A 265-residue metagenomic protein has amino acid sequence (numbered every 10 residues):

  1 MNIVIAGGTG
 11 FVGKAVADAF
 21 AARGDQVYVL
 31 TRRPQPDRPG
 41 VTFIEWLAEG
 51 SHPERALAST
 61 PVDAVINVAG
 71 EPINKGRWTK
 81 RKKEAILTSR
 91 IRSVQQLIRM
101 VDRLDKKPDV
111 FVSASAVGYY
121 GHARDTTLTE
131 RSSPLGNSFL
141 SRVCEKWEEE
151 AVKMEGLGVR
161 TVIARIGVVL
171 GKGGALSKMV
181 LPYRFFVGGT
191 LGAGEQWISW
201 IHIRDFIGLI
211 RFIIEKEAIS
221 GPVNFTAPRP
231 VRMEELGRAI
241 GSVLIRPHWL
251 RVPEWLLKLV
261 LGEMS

Functional and structural regions predicted by a protein language model:
I3-R23: N-terminal Rossmann NAD(P)H-binding glycine-rich loop of SDR-like oxidoreductase domains
Q35, T42-Q96: NAD(P)H-binding glycine-rich loop region in Rossmannoid oxidoreductase-like domains and their noncatalytic homologs
Q95-N137: Conserved Rossmann-fold NAD(P)-dependent oxidoreductase catalytic core, especially the SDR/UDP-sugar
S115, E149-K172: Conserved beta-loop-beta element that borders a ligand/cofactor-binding pocket
L135-F139, R165-G173, A193-I203, I214: Glycine-rich "substrate-gating" loop/helix at the edge of Rossmann-like oxidoreductase active sites
E145, L157-V159, L170-K178, I213-V223: Glycine/proline-rich active-site loop of Rossmann-fold NAD(P)-dependent oxidoreductases
V180-G188, E195-P230: Alpha-helical substrate-binding/gating segment
I213-M264: Mid/C-terminal beta-alpha module of Rossmann-like enzyme folds, strongest in SDR-family dehydrogenases/epimerases
